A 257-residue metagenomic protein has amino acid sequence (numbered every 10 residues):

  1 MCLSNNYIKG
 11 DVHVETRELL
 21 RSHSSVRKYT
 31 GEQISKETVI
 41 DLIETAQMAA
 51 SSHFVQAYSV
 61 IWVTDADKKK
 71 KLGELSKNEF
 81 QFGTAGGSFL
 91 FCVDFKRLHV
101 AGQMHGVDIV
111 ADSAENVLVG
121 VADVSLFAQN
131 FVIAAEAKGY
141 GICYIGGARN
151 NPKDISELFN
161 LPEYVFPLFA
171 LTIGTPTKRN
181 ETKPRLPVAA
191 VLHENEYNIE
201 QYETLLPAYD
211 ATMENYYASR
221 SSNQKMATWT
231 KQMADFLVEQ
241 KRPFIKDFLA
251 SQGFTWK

Functional and structural regions predicted by a protein language model:
C2-K257: Acidic, surface-exposed loops and disordered segments
